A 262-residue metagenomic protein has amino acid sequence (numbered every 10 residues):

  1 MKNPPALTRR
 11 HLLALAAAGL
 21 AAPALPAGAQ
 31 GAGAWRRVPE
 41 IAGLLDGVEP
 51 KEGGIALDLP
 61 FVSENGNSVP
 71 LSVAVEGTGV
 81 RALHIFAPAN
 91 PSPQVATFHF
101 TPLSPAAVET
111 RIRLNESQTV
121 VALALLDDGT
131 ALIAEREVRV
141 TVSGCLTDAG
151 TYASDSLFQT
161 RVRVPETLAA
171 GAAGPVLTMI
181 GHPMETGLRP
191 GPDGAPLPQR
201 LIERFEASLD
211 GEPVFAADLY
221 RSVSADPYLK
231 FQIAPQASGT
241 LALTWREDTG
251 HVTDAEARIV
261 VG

Functional and structural regions predicted by a protein language model:
K2-G19: N-terminal secretory signal peptides and thylakoid transit peptides that target proteins across membranes
A24-G53, T160: C-terminal segment of N-terminal export signals and the immediately downstream linker at the start of the mature
L45-E64, S154-A169: N-terminal edge beta-strand
N67-L71, A172-V176: Structural beta-strand segments of beta-rich domains
L103-V108, S222-K230: Aromatic sugar-binding surface patches on proteins that engage polysaccharides or sugar-phosphate polymers
D127-I133, E247-D254: Short acidic/polar inter-strand loop motif in beta-rich domains
E137-S143, R258-G262: Short beta-strand edge segments in extracellular beta-sheet folds
I180-P196: Short amphipathic, basic-aromatic surface patches that mediate peripheral association with negatively charged
